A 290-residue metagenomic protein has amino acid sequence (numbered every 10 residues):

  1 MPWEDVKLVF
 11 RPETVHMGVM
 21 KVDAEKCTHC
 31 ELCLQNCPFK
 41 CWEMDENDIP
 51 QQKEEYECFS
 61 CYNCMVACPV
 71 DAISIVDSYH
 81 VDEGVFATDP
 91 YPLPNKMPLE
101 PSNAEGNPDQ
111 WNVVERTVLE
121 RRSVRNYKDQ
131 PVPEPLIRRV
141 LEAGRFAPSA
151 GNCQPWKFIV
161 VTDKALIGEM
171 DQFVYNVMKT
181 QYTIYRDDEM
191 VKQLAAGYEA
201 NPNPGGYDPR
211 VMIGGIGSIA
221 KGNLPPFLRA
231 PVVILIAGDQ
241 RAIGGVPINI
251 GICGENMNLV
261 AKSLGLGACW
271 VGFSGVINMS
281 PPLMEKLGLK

Functional and structural regions predicted by a protein language model:
M1-N36, K40-E43: Ferredoxin-type iron-sulfur electron-transfer modules and their immediate structural context
V6, Q35, T88, P92-R139: Specificity-determining recognition surfaces
T28, R121, R139-R145, V232-E285: Small-aliphatic-rich amphipathic alpha-helix that forms the alpha element of a beta-alpha
L32-I49, N63-H80: Iron-sulfur cluster-binding cysteine motifs and their immediate structural context in ferredoxin-like electron-transfer
N47-F59: Short linker/helix segments within small regulatory modules
C153-T162, F273: Short loop-to-beta-strand entry elements in the cores of soluble alpha/beta enzymes
V160-I250: Glycine/small-residue-rich phosphate/adenosyl-binding loop
